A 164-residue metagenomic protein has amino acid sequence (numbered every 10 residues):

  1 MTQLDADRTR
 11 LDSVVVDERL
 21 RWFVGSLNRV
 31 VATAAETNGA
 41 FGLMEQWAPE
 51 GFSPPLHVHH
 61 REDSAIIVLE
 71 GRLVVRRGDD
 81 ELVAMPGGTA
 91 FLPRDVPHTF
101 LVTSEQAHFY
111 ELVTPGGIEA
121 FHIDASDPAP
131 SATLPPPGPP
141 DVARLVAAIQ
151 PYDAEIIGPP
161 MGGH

Functional and structural regions predicted by a protein language model:
M1-F41, A132-H164: A short, N-terminal "cap"/entry segment at the start of jelly-roll beta-barrel domains of the cupin/DSBH fold
V15, D79-P97: Short acidic-glycine-tyrosine-enriched beta hairpin
V24, R76-G78, T103: Short strand-coil-strand connectors
N28-V30, G42-H59: Conserved short histidine dyad/triad with adjacent acidic residue
T37, R94-E119: Ligand-binding loop in jelly-roll beta-barrel domains
F52, H60, L73, E81 (+1 more regions): Hydrophobic small-molecule pocket/channel-lining residues, especially in calycin-type beta-barrels
R61-L73, G78, P86: Glycine- and acidic-residue-biased ligand/ion/polar-headgroup-sensing regions
H108, A120-P135: A hydrophobic, small-residue-rich beta->alpha segment in the mid-to-C-terminal subdomain of diverse proteins
